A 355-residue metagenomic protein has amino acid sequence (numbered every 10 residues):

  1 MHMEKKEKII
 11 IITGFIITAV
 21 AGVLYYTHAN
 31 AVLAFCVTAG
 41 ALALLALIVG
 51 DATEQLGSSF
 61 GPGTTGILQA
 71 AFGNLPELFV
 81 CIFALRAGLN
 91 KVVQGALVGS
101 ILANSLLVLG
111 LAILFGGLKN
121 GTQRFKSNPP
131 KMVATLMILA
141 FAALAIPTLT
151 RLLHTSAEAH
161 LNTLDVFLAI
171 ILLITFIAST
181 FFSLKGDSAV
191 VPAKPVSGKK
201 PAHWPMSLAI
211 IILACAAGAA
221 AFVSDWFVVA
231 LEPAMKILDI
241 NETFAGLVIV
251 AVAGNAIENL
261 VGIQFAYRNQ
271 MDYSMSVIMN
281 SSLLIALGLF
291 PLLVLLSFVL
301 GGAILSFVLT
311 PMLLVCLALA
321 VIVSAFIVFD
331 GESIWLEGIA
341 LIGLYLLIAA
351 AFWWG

Functional and structural regions predicted by a protein language model:
M1-D51, S105-V229, L305-G355: Alpha-helical transmembrane bundles of multi-pass secondary active transporters
A31-L47, F60-A70, P147, A234 (+1 more regions): Loop-to-helix transition at the N-terminal end of transmembrane alpha-helices
L44-I48, G57, Q69-L75, A221-D225 (+2 more regions): Short helix-coil transition sites and intra-membrane helix breaks within transmembrane domains of multi-pass
V49-T53, S59-F60, T64, A71 (+3 more regions): Hydrophobic alpha-helical segments of integral membrane proteins, encompassing both true transmembrane helices
T53-T64, L118-F125, Y273: Flexible loop linkers connecting adjacent transmembrane helices in multi-pass alpha-helical membrane transporters
L56, L102, F176, M235 (+2 more regions): Residue-level signature of catalytic and energy-coupling elements of molecular machines, predominantly ATP/GTP-dependent
T65-G117, A245-G302, S306: Helix-loop-helix junctions within the multi-pass membrane cores of secondary transporters/permeases
P195-M271, M275: Transmembrane helical segments that form the transport core of multi-pass membrane transport proteins
